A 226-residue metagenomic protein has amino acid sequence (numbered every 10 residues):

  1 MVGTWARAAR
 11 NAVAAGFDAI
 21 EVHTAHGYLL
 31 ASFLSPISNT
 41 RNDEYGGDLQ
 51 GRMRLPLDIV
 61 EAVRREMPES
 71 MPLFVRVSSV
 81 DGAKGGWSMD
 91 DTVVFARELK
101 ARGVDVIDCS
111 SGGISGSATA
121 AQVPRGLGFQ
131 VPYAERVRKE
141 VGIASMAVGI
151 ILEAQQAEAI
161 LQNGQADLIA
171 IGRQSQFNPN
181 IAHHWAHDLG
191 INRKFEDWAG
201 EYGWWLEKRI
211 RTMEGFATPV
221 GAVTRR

Functional and structural regions predicted by a protein language model:
M1-R226: Flavin-dependent oxidoreductase catalytic cores
